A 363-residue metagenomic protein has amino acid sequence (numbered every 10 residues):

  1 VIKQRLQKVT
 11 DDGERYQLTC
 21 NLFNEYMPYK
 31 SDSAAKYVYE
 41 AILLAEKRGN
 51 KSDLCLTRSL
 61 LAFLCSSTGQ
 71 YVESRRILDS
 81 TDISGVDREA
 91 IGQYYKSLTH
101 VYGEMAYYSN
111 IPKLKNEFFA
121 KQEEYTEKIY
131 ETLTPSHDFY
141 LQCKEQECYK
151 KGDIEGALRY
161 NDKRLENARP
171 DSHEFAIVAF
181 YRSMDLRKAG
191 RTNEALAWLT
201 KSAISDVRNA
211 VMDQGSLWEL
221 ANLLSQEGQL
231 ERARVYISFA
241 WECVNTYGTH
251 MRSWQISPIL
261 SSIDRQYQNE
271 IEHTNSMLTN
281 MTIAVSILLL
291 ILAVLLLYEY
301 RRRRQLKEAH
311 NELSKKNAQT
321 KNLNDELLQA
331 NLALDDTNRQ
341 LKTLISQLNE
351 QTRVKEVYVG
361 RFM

Functional and structural regions predicted by a protein language model:
V1-E272: A "functional boundary" signal
C55, A62, L78, Y95 (+11 more regions): Short, surface-exposed, charged/polar-biased interaction segments
R232-V235, Q329, D336, V354: Generic recognition of stable, solvent-exposed alpha-helical segments in well-folded globular domains
Y267-L334, N338-L341, I345: Alpha-helical transmembrane signal-anchor helices
K355-F362: Short alpha-helical H-box segment flanking the phosphoacceptor histidine in two-component systems
